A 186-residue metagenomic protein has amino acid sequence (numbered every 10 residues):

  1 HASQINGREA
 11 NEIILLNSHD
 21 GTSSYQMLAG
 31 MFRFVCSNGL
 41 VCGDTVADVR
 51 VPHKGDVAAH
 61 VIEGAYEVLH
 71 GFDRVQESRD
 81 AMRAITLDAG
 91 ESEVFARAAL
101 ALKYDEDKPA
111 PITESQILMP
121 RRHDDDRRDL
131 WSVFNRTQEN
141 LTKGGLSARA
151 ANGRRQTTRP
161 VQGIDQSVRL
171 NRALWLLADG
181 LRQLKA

Functional and structural regions predicted by a protein language model:
Q4-A186: Intrinsically disordered, low-complexity regions enriched in serine/threonine
